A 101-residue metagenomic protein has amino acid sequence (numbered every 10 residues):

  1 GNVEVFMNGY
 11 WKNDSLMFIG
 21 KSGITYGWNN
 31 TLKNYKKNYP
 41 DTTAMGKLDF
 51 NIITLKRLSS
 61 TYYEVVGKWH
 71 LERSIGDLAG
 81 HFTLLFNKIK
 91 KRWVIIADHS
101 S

Functional and structural regions predicted by a protein language model:
N2-I19: Short, well-ordered alpha-helical segments enriched in acidic and aromatic residues
W11, S22, T54, S59 (+3 more regions): A mature extracytoplasmic/lumenal domain signature
S15-Y26, P40-T43: A short gly/proline-enriched turn/hairpin at secondary-structure junctions
F18, E64-V65, I95-A97: Short hydrophobic/aromatic-rich beta-strand segments that constitute the beta-sheet cores of beta-sandwich/beta-barrel
I24-T25, D77-A79: Short, mixed charged/polar active-site loops that provide acid/base catalysis or chelate metal/phosphate cofactors
N30-G76: Surface-exposed, charged secondary-structure patches
A79-S101: Short beta-strand edge/turn micro-motifs at domain boundaries
